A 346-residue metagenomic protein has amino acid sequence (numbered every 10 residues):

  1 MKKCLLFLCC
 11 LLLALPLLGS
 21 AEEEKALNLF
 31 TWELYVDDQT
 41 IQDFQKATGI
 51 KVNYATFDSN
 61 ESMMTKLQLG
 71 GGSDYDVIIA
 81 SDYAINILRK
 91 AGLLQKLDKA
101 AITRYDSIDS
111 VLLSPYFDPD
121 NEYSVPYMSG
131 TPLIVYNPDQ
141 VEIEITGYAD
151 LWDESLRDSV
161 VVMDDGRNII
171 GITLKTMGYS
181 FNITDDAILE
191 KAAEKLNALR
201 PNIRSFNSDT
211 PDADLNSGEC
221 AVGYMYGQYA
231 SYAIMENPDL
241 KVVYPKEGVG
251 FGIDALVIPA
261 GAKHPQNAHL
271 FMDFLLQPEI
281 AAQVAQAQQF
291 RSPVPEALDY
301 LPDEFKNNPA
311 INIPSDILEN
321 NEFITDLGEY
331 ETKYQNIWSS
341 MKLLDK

Functional and structural regions predicted by a protein language model:
E22-I87, A213: Early extracytoplasmic/lumenal segment of secretory-pathway proteins
D58, D74-Y75, I79-N216: Extracytoplasmic ligand-binding site segments that recognize negatively charged/polar headgroups
A84-I87, N216, V222-D239: A ligand-binding cleft/hinge motif common to bilobed small-molecule-binding domains
R89-K96, Y116-E122, Y232-Y244, K306-P309: Ligand-binding "clamshell"
L133-Q140, K175-T176, G252-H264, M272 (+1 more regions): A bilobed periplasmic-binding-protein/Venus flytrap-type ligand-binding module shared by bacterial periplasmic
L189-A198, R204, E236-A260: Periplasmic-binding protein-like
P259-E319: Mature extracytoplasmic/periplasmic domains
S315-K346: Conserved C-terminal helix/tail region of periplasmic/extracytoplasmic solute-binding proteins
